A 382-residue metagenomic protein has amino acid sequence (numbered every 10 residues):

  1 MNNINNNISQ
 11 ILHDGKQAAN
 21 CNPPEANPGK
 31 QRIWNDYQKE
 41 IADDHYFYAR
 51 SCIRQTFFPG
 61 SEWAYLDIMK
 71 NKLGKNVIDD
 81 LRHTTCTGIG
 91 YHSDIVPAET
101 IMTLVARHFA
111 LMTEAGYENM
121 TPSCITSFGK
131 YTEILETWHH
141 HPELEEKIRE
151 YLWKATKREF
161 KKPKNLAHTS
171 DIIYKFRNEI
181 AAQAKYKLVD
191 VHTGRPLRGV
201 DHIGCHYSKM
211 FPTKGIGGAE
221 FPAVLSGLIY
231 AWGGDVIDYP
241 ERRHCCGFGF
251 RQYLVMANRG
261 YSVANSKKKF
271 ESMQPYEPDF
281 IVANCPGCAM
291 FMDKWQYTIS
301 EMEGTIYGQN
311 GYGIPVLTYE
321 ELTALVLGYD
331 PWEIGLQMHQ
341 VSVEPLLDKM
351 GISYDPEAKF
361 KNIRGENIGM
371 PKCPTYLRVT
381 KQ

Functional and structural regions predicted by a protein language model:
N2-Q382: Iron-sulfur cluster-binding electron-transfer modules in prokaryotic oxidoreductases
